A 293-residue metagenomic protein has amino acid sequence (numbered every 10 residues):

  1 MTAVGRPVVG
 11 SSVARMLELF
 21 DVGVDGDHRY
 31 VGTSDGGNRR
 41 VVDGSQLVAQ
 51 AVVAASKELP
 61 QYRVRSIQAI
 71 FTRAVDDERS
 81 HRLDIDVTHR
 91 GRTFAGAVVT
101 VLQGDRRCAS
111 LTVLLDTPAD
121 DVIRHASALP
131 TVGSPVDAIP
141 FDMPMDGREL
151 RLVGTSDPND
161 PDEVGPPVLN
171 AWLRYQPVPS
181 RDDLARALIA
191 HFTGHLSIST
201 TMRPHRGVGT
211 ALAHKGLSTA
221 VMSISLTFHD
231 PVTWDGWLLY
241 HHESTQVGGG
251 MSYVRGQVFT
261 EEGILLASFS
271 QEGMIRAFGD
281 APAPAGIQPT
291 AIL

Functional and structural regions predicted by a protein language model:
M1-L293: Terminal targeting signals and extreme-terminal segments of soluble enzymes
